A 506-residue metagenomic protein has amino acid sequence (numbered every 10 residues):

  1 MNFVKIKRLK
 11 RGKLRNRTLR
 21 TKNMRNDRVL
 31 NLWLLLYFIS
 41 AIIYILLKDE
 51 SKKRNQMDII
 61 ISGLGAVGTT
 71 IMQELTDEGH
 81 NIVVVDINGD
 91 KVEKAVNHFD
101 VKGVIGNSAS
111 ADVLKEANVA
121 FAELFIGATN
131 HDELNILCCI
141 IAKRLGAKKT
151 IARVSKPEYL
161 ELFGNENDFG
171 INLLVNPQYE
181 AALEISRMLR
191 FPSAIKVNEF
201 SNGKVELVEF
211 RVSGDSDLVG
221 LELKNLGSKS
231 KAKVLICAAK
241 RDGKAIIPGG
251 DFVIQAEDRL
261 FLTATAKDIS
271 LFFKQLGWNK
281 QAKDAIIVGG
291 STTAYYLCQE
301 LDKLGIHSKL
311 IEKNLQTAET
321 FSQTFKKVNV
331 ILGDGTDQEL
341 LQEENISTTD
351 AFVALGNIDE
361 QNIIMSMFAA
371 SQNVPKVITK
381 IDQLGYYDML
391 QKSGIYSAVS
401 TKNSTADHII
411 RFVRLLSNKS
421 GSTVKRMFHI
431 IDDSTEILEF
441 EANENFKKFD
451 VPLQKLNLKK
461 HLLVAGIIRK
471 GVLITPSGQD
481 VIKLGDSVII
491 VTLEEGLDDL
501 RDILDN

Functional and structural regions predicted by a protein language model:
M1-K7: Compositionally biased, intrinsically disordered low-complexity regions used as flexible
V4, M24-D27, E50: Short hydrophobic alpha-helical segments enriched in small aliphatic residues
R8, R20-N23, A41-L47: Serine/threonine-rich, low-complexity intrinsically disordered segments
R15: Alpha-helical polar/charged "hotspots" used for coordination or helix-helix interfaces
Y37-N506: Cytosolic regulatory regions of ion transport systems
